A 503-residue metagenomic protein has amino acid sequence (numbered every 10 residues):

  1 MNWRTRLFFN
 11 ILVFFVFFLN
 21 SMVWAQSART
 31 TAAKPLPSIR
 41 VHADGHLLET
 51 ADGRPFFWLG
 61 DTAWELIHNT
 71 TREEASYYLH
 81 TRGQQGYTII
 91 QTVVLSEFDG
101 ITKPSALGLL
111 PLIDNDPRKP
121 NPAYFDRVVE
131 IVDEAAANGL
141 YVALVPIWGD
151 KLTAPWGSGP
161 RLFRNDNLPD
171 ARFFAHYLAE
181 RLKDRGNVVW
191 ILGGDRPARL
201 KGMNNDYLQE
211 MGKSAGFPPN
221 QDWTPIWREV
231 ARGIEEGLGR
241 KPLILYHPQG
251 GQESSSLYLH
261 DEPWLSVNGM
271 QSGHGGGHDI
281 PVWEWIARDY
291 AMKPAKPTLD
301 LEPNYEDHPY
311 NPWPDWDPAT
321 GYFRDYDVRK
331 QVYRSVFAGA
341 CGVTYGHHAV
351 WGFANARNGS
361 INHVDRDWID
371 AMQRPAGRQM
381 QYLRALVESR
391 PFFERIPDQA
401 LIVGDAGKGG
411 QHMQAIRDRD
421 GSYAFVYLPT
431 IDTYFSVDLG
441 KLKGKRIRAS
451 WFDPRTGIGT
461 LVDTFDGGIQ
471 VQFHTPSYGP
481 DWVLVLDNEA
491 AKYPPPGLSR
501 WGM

Functional and structural regions predicted by a protein language model:
M1-I11: Bacterial N-terminal signal peptides that target proteins for export
F9-S21: Bacterial N-terminal signal peptides
V23-S27, A33: Boundary at the C-terminal end of the N-terminal hydrophobic targeting segment
T31, R54, P294-T298, Y305-H308 (+2 more regions): Aromatic- and carboxylate-lined catalytic core of secreted/periplasmic carbohydrate-active enzymes
K34-L36, V41-D279: Active-site mouth of glycoside hydrolases
L59, D463-F465: Short hydrophobic alpha-helix segments
G251, L265-V267, I286-Y326: Active-site clefts of carbohydrate-active enzymes
I469-V471: Short strand-edge motifs at loop-to-beta-strand transitions and within beta-strands of extracellular beta-rich domains
